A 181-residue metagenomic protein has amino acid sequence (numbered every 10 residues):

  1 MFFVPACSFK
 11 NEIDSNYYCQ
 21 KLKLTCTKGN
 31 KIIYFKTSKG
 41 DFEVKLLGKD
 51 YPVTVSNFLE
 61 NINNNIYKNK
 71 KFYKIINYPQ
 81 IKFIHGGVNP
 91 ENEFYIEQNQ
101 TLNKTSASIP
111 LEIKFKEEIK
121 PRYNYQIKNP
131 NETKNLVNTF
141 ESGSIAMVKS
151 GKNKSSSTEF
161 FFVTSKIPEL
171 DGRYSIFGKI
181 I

Functional and structural regions predicted by a protein language model:
M1-F3: Bacterial N-terminal signal peptides
P5-I181: Cross-family detector of peptidyl-prolyl cis-trans isomerase
